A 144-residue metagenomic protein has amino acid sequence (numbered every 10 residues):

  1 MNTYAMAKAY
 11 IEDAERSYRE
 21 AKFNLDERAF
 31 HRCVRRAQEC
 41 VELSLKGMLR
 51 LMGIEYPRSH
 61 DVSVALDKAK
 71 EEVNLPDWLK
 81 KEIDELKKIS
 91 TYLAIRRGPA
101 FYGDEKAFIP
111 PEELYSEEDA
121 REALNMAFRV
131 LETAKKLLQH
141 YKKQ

Functional and structural regions predicted by a protein language model:
M1-Q144: Terminal alpha-helical segments
